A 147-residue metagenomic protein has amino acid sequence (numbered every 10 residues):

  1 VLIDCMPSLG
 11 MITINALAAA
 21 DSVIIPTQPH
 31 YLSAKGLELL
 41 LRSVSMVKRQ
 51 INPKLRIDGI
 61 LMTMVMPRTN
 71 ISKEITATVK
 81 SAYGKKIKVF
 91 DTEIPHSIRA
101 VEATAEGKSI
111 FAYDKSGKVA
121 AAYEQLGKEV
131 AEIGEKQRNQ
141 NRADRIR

Functional and structural regions predicted by a protein language model:
I3-P95: Conserved catalytic-core segment of NTP-binding enzymes
P53-R147: C-terminal lobe/tail of nucleotide-utilizing enzymes
